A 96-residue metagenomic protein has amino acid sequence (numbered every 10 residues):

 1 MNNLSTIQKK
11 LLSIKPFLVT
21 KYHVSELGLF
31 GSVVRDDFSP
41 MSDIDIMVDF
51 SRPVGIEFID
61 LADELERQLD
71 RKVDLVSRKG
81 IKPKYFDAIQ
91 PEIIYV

Functional and structural regions predicted by a protein language model:
M1-E26, V34-D36, P40, S51-V96: Catalytic core of pol beta-like nucleotidyltransferases
L29: Conserved histidines in hydrophobic membrane contexts and catalytic metal-binding motifs
D45-M47: Short beta-strand->loop micro-motif that forms the acidic, two-metal-ion catalytic signature in nucleotide-processing
